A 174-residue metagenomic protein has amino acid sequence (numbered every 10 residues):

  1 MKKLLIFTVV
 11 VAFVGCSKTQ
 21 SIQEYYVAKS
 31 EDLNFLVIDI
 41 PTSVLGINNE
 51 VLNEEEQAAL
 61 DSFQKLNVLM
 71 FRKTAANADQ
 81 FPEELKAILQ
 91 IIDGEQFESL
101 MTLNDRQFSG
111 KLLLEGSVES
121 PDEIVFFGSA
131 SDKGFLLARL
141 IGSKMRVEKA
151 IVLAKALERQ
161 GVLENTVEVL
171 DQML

Functional and structural regions predicted by a protein language model:
M1-L4: Positively charged n-region of N-terminal signal peptides that target proteins for export
V14-G15: C-terminal motif of bacterial Sec signal peptides marking the signal peptidase cleavage site
Q23-I88: Early exported N-terminus immediately downstream of N-terminal targeting peptides
L33, F63, G94-E95, D105-Q107 (+2 more regions): Extracytoplasmic
V37-D39, M101, K111, E123-F127 (+1 more regions): Soluble periplasmic/extracytoplasmic beta-strand elements of cell-envelope proteins
F71-L112, G116-S120: Mid-length scaffold segments of soluble, non-membrane domains
S117-R146, A150: A short, solvent-exposed beta-edge/loop patch
K144-L174: C-terminal partner/receptor-binding element of secreted or periplasmic proteins
